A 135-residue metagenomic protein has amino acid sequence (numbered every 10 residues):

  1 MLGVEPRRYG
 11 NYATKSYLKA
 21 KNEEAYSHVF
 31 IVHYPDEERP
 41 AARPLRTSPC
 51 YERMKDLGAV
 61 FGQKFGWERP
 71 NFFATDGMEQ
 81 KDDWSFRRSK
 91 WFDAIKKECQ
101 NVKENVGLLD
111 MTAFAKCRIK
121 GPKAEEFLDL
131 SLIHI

Functional and structural regions predicted by a protein language model:
L2-I133: Glycine/proline-enriched, intrinsically flexible loops and inter-domain linkers
